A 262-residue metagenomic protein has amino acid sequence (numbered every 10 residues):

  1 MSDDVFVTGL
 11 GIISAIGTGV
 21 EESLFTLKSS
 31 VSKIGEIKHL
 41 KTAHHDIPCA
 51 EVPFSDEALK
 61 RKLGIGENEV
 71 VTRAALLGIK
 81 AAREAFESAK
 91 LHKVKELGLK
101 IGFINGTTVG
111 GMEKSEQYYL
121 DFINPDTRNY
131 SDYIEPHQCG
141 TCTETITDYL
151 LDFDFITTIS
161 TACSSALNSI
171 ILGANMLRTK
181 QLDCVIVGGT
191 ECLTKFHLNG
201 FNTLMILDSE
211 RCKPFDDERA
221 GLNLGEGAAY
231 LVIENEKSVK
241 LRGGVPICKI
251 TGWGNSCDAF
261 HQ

Functional and structural regions predicted by a protein language model:
M1-S2, G35-K80, G110-T127, S131-L172 (+1 more regions): Conserved catalytic cysteine-centered active-site region of acyl-thioester-dependent Claisen-condensing enzymes
M1-V7, K95-G98: Flexible, low-complexity linker/loop segments at domain and module junctions
D4-T8, V31-K38, H44, L207 (+1 more regions): Condensing-enzyme catalytic core mediating Claisen C-C bond formation in acyl metabolism
I12-I13, T107-V109, T161-S165, G189-T194 (+1 more regions): Acidic, glycine-rich active-site loops and adjacent beta-strand->loop/helix elements that engage anionic groups
V20-V31: Short Gly/aromatic-enriched secondary-structure transition segments
R83-I101, Y149, S238-V245: Phosphate/pyrophosphate-binding loops at sites that engage ATP/ADP/AMP, CoA/4′-phosphopantetheine, polyphosphate
L182-D183: Short, high-confidence coil segments that cap the C-terminus of an alpha-helix and link into the following beta-strand
